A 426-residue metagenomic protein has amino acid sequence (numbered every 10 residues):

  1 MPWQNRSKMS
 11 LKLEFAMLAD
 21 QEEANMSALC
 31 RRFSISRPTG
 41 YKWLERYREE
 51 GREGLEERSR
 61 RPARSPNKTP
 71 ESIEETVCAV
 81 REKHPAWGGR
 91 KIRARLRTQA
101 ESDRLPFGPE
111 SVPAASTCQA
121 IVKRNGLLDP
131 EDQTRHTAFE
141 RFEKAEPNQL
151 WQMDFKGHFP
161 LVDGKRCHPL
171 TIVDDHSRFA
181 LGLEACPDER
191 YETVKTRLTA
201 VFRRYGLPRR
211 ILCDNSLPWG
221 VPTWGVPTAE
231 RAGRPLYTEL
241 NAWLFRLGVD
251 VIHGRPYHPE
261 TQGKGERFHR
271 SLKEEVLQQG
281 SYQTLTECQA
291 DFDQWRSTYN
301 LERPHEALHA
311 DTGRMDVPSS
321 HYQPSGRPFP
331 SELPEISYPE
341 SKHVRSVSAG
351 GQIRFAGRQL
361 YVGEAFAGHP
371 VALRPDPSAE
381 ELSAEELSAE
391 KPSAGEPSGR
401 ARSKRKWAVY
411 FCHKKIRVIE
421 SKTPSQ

Functional and structural regions predicted by a protein language model:
M1-E14, A63-E71: Short, Lys/Arg-enriched anionic-surface-contact patches
S7-A24, E74-K83: Short, amphipathic alpha-helical "recognition" segments used to contact nucleic acids or chromatin
A28-F33, I92: Short alpha-helical "recognition helix" segments of helix-turn-helix
R52-M153, H158, A229-P235, T312-S325: Basic, flexible linker segments flanking DNA-binding modules in nucleic acid-interacting mobile-element proteins
K68-E71, S116-A180, P187-R209, A242-R246 (+2 more regions): Mobile-element integrase/transposase regions, centering on the N-terminal DNA-binding/Zn-coordinating module
F202-A232, R255-Y257, Q262, H309-G313: Acidic/histidine-rich, metal-coordinating catalytic segments
G233, E239-P328: Charged alpha-helix within mobile-element recombinases
R296, N300-Q426: C-terminal, beta-rich DNA-binding module of retroviral/retroelements integrases
